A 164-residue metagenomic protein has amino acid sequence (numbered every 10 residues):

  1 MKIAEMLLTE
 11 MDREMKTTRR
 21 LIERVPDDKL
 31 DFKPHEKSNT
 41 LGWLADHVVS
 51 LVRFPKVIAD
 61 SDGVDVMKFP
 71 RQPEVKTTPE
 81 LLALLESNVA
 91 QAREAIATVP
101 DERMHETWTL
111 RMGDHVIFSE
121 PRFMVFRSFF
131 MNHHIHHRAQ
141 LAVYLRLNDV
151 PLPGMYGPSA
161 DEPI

Functional and structural regions predicted by a protein language model:
M1-I3, M67-K68: Short, contiguous pre-domain boundary segments
I3-L8, V75-L82, S128-M131: Active-site rim elements
L8-R19, E23, D27-R71, R111-I164: Short, contiguous alpha-helical
V57-D101: Helix-adjacent hinge/juxtasegments
T98-G113: Acidic catalytic patch
